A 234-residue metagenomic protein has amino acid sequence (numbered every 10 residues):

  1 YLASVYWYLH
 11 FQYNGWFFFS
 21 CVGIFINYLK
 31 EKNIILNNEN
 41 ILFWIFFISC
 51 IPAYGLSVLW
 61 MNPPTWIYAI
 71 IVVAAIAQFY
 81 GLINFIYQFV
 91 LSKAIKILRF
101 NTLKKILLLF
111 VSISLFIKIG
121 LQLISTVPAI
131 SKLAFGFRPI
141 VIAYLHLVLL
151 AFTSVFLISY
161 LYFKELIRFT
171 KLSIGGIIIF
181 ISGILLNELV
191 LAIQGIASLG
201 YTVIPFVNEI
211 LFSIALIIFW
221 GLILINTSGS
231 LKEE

Functional and structural regions predicted by a protein language model:
Y1-E234: Hydrophobic alpha-helical transmembrane segments of multi-pass integral membrane proteins
